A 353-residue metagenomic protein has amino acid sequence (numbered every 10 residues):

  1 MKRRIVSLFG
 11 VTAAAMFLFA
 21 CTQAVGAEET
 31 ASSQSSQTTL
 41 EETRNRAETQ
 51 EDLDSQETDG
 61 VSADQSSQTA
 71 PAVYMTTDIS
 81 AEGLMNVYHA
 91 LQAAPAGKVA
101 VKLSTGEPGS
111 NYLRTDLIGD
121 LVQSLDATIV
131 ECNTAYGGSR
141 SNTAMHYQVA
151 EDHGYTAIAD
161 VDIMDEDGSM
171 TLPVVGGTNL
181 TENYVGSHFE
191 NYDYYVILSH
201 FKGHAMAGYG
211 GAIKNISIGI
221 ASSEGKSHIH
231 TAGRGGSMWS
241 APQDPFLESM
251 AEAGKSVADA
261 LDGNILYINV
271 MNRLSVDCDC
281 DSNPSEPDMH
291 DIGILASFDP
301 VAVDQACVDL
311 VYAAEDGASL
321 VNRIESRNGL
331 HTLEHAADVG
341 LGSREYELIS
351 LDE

Functional and structural regions predicted by a protein language model:
R4-A24: Sec-dependent N-terminal signal peptides of Gram-positive bacterial secreted proteins and lipoproteins
F9, Q34-T38, E57, D64 (+3 more regions): Serine/proline-rich low-complexity intrinsically disordered segments, especially terminal tails, linkers
F19-S35: Sec-dependent signal peptide cleavage junction
T39-V73: N-terminal low-complexity, Pro/Thr/Ser-rich intrinsically disordered segments that act as propeptides or flexible
S66-G119, S124-E353: Extended, low-polarity segments enriched in aliphatic/aromatic residues
